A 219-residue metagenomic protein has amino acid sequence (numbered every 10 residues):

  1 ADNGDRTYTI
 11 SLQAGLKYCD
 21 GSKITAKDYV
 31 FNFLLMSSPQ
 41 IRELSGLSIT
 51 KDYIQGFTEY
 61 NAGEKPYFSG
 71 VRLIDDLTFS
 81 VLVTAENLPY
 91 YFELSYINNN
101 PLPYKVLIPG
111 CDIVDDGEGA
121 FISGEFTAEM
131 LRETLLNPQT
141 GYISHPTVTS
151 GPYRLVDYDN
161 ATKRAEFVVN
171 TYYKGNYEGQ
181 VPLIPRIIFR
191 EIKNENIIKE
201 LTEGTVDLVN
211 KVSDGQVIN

Functional and structural regions predicted by a protein language model:
A1-N3, V148: N-terminal lobe/hinge region of extracytoplasmic solute-binding protein
N3, T9-S11, K23, G46-E129: Surface-exposed binding/hinge segments that line and control ligand-binding clefts or catalytic entry sites
R6, I10, A14, K27-L35 (+4 more regions): Solvent-exposed, polar/charged alpha-helical surfaces in well-ordered, non-transmembrane soluble domains, broadly
Y8-S11, F79-V81, A165-V168, I188-E191 (+1 more regions): Structural recognition of the beta-strand scaffold that forms the well-ordered cores of secreted hydrolase catalytic
A14-K17, L34-R42, T84-L88, N99 (+3 more regions): Sec-exported extracytoplasmic/periplasmic mature domains
S95-P182, R186: Gly/Pro-rich hinge or "lid" segments in bacterial periplasmic/extracellular proteins
G141, Y172-I218: Ligand-site clamp/hinge motif
